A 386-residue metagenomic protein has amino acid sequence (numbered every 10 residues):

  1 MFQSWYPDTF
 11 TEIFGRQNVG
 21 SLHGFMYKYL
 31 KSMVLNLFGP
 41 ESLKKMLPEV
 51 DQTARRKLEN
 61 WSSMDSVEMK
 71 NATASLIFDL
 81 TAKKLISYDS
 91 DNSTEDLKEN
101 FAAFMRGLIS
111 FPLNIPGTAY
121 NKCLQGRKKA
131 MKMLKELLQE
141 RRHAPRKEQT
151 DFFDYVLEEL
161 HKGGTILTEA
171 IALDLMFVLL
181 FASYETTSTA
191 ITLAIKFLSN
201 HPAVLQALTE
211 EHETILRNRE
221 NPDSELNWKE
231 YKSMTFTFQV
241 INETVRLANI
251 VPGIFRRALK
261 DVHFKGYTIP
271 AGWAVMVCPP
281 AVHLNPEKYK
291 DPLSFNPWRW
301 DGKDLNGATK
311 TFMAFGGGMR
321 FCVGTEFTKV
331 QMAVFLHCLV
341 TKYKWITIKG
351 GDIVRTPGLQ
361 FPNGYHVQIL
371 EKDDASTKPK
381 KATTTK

Functional and structural regions predicted by a protein language model:
M1-E49, T53, M64, E68-M69 (+3 more regions): Cytochrome P450 substrate-recognition site 1
L22, G39-K45, V67, K122-Q125 (+4 more regions): Conserved, non-catalytic sequence blocks in retroelement Pol enzymes and Pol-derived host proteins
M33, R55-E59, V67-D91, M105-S110 (+2 more regions): Hydrophobic mid-domain F-helix/FG-region of cytochrome P450s
G39-S42, S63, F78, L85 (+4 more regions): Conserved cytochrome P450 catalytic core segment spanning the I/J/K helices
A54, N100, F104, E213-I215 (+4 more regions): Cytochrome P450 proximal C-terminal region
K132, E136, D223-K265, P286: Conserved cytochrome P450 K-helix E-x-x-R motif and the immediately C-terminal K′/meander segment
T186-V204, T209-E211, T325-T341: Cytochrome P450 catalytic-core helices
V277-D304: Conserved cytochrome P450 K-helix/beta-meander segment immediately N-terminal to the heme-binding cysteine loop
